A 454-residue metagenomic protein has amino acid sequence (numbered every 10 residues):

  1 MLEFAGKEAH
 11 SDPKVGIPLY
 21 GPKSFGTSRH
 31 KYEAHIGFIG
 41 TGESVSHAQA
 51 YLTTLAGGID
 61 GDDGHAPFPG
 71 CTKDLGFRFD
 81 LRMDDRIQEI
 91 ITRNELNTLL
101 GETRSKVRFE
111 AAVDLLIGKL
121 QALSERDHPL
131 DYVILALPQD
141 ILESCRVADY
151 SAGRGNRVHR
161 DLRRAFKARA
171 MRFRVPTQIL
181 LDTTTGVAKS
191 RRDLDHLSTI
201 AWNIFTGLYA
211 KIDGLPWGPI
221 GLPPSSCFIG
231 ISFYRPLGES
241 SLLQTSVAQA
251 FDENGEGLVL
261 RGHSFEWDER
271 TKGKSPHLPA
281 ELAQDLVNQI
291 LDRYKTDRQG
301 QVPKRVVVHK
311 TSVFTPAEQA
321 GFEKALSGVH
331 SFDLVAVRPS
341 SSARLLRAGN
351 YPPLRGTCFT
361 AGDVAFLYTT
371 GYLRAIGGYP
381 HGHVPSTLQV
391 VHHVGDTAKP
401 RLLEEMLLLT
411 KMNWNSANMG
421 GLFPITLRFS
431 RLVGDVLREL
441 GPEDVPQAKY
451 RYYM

Functional and structural regions predicted by a protein language model:
M1-L2: Acidic and/or Ser/Thr-rich intrinsically disordered tails and linkers that flank eukaryotic scaffold proteins
G6-R163: Long, charge-dense tracts
G70, D80, I87-I90, S105-E110 (+2 more regions): Long, contiguous domain-sized segments
